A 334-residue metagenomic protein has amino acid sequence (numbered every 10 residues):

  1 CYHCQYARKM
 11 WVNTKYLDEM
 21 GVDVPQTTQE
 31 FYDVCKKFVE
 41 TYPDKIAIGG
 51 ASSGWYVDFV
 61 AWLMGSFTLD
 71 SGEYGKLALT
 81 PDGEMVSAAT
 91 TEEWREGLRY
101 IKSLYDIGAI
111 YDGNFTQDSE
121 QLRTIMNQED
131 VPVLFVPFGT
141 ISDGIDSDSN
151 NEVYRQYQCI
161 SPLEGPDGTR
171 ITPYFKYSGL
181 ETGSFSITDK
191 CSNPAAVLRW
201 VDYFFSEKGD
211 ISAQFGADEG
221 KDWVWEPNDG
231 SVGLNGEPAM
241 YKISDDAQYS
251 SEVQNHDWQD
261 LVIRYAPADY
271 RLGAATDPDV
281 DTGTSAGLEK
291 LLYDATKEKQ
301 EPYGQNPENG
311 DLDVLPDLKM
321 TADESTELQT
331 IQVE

Functional and structural regions predicted by a protein language model:
C1-F59, L77-D130, F185-D222: Helix-loop-helix "hinge/cap" segment bordering the ligand-binding cleft or interdomain interface
C1-K9, D23, D58-E96, I101 (+2 more regions): Hinge/lid segment of periplasmic solute-binding proteins
C1-Y16, R170-S184, A322-Q329: N-terminal accessory/precursor segments of enzymes
F31, C35, I110, D146-S147 (+2 more regions): Conserved luminal/periplasmic juxtamembrane motif of membrane-embedded glycan-processing enzymes
R99, Y154-P166, P173-S251: Polar, glycine-rich mid-to-C-terminal structural blocks that act as macromolecule-binding/assembly scaffolds
P132-F138: Paired acidic/hydrophobic, glycine-rich loop segments that form the ligand-binding mouth/hinge of periplasmic-binding
T140-E152: A ligand-binding cleft/hinge motif common to bilobed small-molecule-binding domains
G209-E334: Conserved small-residue motifs centered on glycine
